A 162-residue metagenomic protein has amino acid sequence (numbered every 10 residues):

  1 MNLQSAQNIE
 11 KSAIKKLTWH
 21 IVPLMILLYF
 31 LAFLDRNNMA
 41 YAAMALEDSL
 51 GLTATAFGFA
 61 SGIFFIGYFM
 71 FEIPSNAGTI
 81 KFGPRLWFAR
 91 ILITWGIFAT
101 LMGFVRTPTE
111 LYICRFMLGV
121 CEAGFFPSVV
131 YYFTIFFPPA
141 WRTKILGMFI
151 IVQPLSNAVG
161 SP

Functional and structural regions predicted by a protein language model:
H20-A54: Extracytoplasmic
L28-Y29, F33, F65, A99 (+2 more regions): Helical-face signature of the major facilitator-like transporter fold
N37, F65-I73, A123, N157-A158: Residue-level signature of mid-helix packing/kink "hotspots" within the transmembrane helices of 12-pass Major
G51, G83, F104-E110, C121 (+1 more regions): Helix-breaking motifs and short loop linkers at transmembrane-helix boundaries and internal kinks in secondary membrane
M70-T109: Conserved MFS/SLC helix-loop-helix module at the cytosolic interface between two early adjacent transmembrane helices
L118-V129: Core transmembrane helices of Major Facilitator Superfamily
F133-R142: Paired intracellular helix-loop junctions of major facilitator superfamily
T143-P162: Glycine-rich segments within core transmembrane alpha-helices of 12-TM secondary carriers
